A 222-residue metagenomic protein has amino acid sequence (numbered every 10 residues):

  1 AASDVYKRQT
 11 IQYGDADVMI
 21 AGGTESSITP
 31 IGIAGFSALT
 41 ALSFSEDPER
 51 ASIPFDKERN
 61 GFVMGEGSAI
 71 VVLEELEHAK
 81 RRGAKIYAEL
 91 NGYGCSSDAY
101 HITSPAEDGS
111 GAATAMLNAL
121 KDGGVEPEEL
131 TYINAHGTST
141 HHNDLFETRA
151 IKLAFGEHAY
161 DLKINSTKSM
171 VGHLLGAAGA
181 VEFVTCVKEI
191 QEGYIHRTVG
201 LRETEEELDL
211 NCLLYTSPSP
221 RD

Functional and structural regions predicted by a protein language model:
A1-D4, A38-V63, R149-A180: Conserved catalytic cysteine-centered active-site region of acyl-thioester-dependent Claisen-condensing enzymes
A1-Q9, Y215-D222: Conserved small/polar residues in nucleotide/adenosyl-binding loops
S3-E25, V63-A84, H173-I195: Active-site-proximal alpha-helical scaffold in enzymes
K7, F36, V72, L90 (+3 more regions): Conserved small-residue
M19-T24, K85-Y93, E128-A135, L162-S169 (+1 more regions): Beta-strand segments within the central parallel beta-sheet cores of soluble alpha/beta enzyme folds
D47-G123, Y132, T198-L201: Condensing-enzyme catalytic core mediating Claisen C-C bond formation in acyl metabolism
Y100-G109, T138-F155, L174-V181: Short glycine/threonine-rich loop-to-helix capping motif typified by GTGT followed within a few residues by an Asp-Pro
G123-E129, Y160, D209-S217, R221: Flexible, low-complexity linker/loop segments at domain and module junctions
